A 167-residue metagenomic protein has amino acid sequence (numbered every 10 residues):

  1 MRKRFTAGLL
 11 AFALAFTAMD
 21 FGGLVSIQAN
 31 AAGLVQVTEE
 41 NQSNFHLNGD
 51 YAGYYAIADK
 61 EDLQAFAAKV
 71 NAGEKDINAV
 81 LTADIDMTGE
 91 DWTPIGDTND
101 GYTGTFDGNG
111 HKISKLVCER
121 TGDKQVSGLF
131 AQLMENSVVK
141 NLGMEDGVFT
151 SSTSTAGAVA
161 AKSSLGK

Functional and structural regions predicted by a protein language model:
M1-F5: Positively charged n-region of N-terminal signal peptides that target proteins for export
T6-L9, N30: Intrinsically disordered, low-complexity repeat segments enriched in small/polar residues
L10, L14-A18: Hydrophobic core
A18-M19, K75: Residue-level signature of transmembrane alpha-helix interfaces in integral membrane proteins
D20-L24: Cellulosome-associated attachment modules in secreted, modular CAZymes
I27-K167: Surface-exposed repetitive/solenoidal architectures
